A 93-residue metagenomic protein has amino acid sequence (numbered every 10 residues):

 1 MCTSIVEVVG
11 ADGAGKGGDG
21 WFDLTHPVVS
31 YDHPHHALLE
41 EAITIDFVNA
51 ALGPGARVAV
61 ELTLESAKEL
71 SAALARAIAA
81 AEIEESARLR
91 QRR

Functional and structural regions predicted by a protein language model:
M1-R93: Positively charged, low-complexity terminal tracts and the immediately adjacent first secondary-structure elements
